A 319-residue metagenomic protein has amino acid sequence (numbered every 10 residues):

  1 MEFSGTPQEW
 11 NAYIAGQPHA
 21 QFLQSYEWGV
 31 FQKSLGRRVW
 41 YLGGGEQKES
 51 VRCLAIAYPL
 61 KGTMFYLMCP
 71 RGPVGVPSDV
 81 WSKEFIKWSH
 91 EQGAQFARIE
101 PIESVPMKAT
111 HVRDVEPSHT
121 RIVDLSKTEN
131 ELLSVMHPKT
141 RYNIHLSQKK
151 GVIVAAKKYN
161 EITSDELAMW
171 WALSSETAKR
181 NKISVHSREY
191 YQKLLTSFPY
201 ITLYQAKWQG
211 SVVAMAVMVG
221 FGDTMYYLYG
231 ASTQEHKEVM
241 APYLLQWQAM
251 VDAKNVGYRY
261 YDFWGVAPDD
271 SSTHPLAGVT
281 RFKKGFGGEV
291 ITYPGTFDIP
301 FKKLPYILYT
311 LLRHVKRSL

Functional and structural regions predicted by a protein language model:
E2-G62, P101-P106, H111-V123, K127-E238: A conserved beta-strand-loop-helix scaffold within acyl/acetyltransferase catalytic domains
R37-V39, E91-A94, N255-Y258: Short, high-confidence coil segments that cap the C-terminus of an alpha-helix and link into the following beta-strand
K61-P70: N-terminal cap/recognition module
P70-M107: A gly/proline- and charged-residue-enriched helix-loop-helix capping module
K83-I86, Q192, T196-I307: Aromatic (often tryptophan-rich) hydrophobic motifs at membrane interfaces
E103-I153, G265-L319: Terminal substrate-recognition subdomain of acyl/acetyltransferases
